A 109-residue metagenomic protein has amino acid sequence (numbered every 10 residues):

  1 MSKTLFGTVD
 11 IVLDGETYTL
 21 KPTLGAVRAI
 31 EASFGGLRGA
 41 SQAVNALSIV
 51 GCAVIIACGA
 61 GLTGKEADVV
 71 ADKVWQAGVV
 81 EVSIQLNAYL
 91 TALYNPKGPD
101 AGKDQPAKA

Functional and structural regions predicted by a protein language model:
M1-T17, R28, A32-V50, G61-A109: Charged interaction scaffolds used for protein-protein
K21-P22: Short linear motifs in exposed loops
I56-C58: Intrinsically disordered, low-complexity regions enriched in acidic/Ser/Thr/Pro/Gln residues
